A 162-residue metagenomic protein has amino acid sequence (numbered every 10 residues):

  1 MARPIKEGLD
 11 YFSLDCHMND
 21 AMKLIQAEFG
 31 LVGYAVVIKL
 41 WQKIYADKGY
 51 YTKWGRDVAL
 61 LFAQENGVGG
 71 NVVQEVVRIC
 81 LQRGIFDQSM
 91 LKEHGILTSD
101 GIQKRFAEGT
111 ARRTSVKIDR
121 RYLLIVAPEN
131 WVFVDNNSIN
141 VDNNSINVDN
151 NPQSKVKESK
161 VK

Functional and structural regions predicted by a protein language model:
M1-D10, D20, L60, N66-K162: Winged-helix/helix-turn-helix nucleic-acid-interaction surface
M1-K48: Short recognition helix of helix-turn-helix/winged-helix DNA-binding domains
G30-Y34, Y51-G55, G70-Q74: Alpha-helix N-cap/helix-initiation sites
A46, Y50, Q88-S89: Short helix-interrupting loop/turn segments at helix-coil junctions
K48-Q64: Short acidic, hydrophobic short linear motifs in intrinsically disordered regions
